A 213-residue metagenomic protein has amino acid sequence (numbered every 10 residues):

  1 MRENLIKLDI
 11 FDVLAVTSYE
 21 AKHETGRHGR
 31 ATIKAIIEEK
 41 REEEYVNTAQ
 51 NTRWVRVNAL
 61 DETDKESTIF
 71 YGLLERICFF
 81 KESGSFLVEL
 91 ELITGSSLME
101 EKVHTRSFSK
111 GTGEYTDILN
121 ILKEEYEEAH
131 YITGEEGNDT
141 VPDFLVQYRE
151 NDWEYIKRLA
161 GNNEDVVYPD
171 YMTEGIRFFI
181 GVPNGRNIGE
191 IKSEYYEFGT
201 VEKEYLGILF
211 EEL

Functional and structural regions predicted by a protein language model:
M1-R53, N58, F86-M99, E135 (+4 more regions): Juxtamembrane "anchor/assembly" segments of surface/extracellular structural proteins
H28, G113, E154: Charged, alpha-helix-enriched surfaces in structured cytosolic catalytic cores of large nucleotide-utilizing machines
E42-E136, V141-L145, K157, G161-N163 (+3 more regions): Surface-exposed cap/loop segments at beta↔alpha junctions
R177-P183: Anionic-ligand-binding alpha/beta catalytic cores of soluble enzymes and soluble regulatory domains that recognize
